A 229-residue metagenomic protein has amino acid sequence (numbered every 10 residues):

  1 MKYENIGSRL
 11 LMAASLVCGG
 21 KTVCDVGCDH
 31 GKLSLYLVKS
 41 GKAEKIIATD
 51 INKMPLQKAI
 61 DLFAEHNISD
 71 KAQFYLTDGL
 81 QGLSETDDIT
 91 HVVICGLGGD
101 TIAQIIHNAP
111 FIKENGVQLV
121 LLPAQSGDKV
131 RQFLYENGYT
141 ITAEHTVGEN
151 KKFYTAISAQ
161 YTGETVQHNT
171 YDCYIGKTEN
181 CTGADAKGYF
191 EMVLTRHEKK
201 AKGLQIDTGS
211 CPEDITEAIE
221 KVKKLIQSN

Functional and structural regions predicted by a protein language model:
K2-I6, H91, D100-N229: Class I S-adenosyl-L-methionine
E4-G20: Conserved alpha-helix/loop element of class I SAM-dependent methyltransferases that forms part of the SAM/SAH-binding
G20-D29: Conserved class I S-adenosyl-L-methionine
G31, L35: Glycine-rich SAM-binding Motif I of class I
K45-D50: Conserved SAM-binding motif I beta-strand of class I
N52-M54: Conserved SAM/SAH-binding beta-strand->alpha-helix loop
I60-T86: S-adenosyl-L-methionine
D88-G96: Short SAM/SAH-binding signature in class I
